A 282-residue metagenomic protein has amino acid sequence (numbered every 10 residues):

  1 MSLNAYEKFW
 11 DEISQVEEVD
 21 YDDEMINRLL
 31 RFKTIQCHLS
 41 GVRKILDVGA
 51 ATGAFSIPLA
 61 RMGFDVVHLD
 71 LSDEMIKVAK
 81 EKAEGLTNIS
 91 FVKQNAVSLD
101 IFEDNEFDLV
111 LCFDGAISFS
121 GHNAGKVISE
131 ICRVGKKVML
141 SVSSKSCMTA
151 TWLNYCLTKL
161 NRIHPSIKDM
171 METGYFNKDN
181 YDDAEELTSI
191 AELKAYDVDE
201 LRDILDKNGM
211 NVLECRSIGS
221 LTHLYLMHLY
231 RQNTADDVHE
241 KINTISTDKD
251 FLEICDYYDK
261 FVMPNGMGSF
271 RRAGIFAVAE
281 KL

Functional and structural regions predicted by a protein language model:
M1-S40, A54, P58: Conserved class I S-adenosyl-L-methionine
A51: Conserved glycine-rich SAM-binding loop
A54-S98: Class I SAM-dependent methyltransferase SAM/SAH-binding core
L109-H122: A short SAM/SAH-binding and catalytic strip from SAM-dependent methyltransferases
G125-K137: A short glycine-rich, Lys/Arg-flanked "PGG" loop and its adjoining helix->strand segment in the class I
M139-E172: Conserved class I S-adenosyl-L-methionine
A184-E200: Acceptor-substrate binding/catalytic loop of class I
D203, L213-L282: A C-terminal cap/extension of S-adenosyl-L-methionine-dependent methyltransferases that defines the acceptor-substrate
